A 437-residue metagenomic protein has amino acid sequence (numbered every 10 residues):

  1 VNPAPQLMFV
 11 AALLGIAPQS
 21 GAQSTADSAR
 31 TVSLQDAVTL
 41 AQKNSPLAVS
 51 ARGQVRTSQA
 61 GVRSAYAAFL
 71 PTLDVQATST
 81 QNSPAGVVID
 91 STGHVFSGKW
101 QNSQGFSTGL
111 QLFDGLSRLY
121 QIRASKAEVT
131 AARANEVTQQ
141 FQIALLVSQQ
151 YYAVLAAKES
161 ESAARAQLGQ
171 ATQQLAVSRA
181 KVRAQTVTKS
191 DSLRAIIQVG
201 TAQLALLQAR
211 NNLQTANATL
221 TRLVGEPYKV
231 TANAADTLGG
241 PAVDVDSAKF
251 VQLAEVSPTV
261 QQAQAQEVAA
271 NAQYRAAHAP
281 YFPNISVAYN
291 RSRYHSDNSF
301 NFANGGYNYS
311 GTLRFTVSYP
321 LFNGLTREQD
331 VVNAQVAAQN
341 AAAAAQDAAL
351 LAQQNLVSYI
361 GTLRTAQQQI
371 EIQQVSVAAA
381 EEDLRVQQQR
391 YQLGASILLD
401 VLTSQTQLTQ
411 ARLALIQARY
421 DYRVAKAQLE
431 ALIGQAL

Functional and structural regions predicted by a protein language model:
V1-M8: Bacterial N-terminal signal peptides that target proteins for export
F9-V10, S20: Cleavable N-terminal signal peptides
A22-T78, P84, Q111, Y228-V268 (+5 more regions): Bacterial Sec-pathway N-terminal export signals of envelope proteins
S24-R30, Q76-L110, N233-D244, R275 (+2 more regions): Small/polar, glycine/serine/threonine/aspartate-rich low-complexity segments that form flexible
V49-G53, Y66-A67, G98, L112-Q140 (+6 more regions): Sec/SRP-type N-terminal targeting helices
Q139-A254, T362, A366, L415: Periplasmic alpha-helical coiled-coil/stalk elements that build and connect Gram-negative outer-membrane
T201-Y228, V375-Q435: Short segments within alpha-helical structural elements
